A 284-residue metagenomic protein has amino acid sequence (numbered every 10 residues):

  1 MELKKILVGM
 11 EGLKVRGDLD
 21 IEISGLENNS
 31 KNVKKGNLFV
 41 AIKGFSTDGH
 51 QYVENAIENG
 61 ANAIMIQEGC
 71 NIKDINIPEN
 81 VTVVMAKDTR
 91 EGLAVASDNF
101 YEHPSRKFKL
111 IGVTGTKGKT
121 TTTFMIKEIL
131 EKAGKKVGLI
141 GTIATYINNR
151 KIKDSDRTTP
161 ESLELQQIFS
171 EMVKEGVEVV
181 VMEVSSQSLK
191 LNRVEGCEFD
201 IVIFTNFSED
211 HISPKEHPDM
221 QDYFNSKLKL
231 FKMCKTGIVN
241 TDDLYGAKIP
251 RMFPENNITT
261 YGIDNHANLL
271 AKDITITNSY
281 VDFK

Functional and structural regions predicted by a protein language model:
M1-V95, K232, A267-L270, T275: N-terminal leader/targeting and accessory segments in enzymes
I6, N37, A56, A96 (+8 more regions): Residue-level signal for inorganic ion chemistry
G9-M10, I72-N76, E175, D200-K284: Acidic, Mg2+-coordinating active-site environments of NTP-dependent enzymes
V33-K34, G69-N80, Y146-R150, N192-E198 (+1 more regions): Short loop/helix-cap segments at secondary-structure boundaries that form the rim of catalytic
Y52, T122-I126, I168: Hydrophobic residues within alpha-helices that form the first helical element adjacent to the glycine-rich loop
Y101-F108: Phosphate-binding P-loop
P104, I129-K229, N240-T241, R251-M252: ATP-dependent carboxylate-amine ligase catalytic core
G112-F124: Glycine-rich phosphate-binding P-loop
